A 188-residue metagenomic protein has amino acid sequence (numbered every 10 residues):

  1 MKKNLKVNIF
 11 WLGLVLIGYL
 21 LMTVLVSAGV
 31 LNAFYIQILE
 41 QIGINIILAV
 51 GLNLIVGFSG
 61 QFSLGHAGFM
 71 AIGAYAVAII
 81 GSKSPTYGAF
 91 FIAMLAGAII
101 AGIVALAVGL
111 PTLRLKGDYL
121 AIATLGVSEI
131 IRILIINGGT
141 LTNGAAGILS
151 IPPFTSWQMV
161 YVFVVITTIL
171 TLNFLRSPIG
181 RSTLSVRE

Functional and structural regions predicted by a protein language model:
M1-E188: Transmembrane alpha-helices and adjacent helix-loop boundaries
